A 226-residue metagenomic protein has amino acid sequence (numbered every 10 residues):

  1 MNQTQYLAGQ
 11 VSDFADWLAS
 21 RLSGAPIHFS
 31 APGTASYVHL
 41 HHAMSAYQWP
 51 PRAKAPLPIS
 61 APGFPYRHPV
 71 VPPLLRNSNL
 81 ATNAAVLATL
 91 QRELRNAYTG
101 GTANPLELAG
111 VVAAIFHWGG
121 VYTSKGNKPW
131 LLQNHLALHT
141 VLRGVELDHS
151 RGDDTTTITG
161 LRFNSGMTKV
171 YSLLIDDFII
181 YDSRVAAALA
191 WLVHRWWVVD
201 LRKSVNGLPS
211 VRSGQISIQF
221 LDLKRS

Functional and structural regions predicted by a protein language model:
M1-T157, V198, R202-S226: An N-terminal alpha-helical hairpin/helix-loop-helix interaction module that forms a charged, gly/pro-flexible surface
P105-L108, G160-F163, F178, D182: Alpha-helix N-cap/helix-initiation sites
A109-A113, T168, S183: Non-catalytic, well-ordered alpha-helical scaffold segments
G119-Y122, L174, V193: Short, flexible loop/turn elements at secondary-structure junctions
T140-E146, D153, F163-M167, Y181-R184: Compositionally biased linear targeting/interaction segments
R151-I175: Helix-hairpin-helix
I179-S183, W197-L201: Short conserved catalytic/interaction loops centered on acidic-Pro-aromatic/His motifs
Y181-V193: An active-site-proximal "capping" alpha-helix that borders the catalytic cofactor pocket
